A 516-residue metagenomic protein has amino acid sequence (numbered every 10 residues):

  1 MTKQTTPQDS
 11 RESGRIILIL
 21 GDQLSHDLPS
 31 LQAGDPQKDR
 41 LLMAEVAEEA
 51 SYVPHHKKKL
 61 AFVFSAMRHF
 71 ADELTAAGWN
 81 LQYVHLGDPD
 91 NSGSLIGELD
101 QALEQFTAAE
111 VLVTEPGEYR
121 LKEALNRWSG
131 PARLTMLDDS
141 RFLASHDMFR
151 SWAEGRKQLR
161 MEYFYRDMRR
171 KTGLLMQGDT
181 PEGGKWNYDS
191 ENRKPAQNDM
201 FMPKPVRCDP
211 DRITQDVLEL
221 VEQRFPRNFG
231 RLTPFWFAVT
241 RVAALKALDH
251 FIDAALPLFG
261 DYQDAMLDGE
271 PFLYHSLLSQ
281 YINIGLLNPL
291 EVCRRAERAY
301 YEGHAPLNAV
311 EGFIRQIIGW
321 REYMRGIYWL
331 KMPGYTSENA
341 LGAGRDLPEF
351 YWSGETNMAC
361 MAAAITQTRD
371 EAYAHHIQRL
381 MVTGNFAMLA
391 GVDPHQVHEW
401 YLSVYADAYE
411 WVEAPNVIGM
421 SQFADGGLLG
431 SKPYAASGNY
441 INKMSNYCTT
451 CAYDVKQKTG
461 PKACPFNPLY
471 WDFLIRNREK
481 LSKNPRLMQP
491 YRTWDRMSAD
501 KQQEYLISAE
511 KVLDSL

Functional and structural regions predicted by a protein language model:
T2-L86: N-terminal beta-strand-loop-alpha-helix module at the start of alpha/beta ligand-binding or catalytic domains
T2-R11, I16-P29, E123, M168 (+5 more regions): N-terminal targeting/anchoring "stem" of glycan-biosynthesis enzymes
Q8, L20-G21, D27, K246 (+2 more regions): C-terminal catalytic domain of photolyase/cryptochrome flavoproteins, centering on the FAD-binding pocket
P29, E45, F64, R68 (+4 more regions): Noncatalytic N-terminal accessory/assembly modules of large enzymes
A44-V46, R133-H146, W411-G419: A generic structural motif
E49, R170-Y281, T459-N467, R478-L516: A eukaryotic "domain-start" boundary segment
F62-Q82, L112-V113, E371-H395: Hydrophobic/aromatic-rich, well-ordered segments within soluble, folded domains that form packed cores
S94-F237: Beta-rich, aromatic/charged-enriched effector core domains that present basic-aromatic interfaces for binding
